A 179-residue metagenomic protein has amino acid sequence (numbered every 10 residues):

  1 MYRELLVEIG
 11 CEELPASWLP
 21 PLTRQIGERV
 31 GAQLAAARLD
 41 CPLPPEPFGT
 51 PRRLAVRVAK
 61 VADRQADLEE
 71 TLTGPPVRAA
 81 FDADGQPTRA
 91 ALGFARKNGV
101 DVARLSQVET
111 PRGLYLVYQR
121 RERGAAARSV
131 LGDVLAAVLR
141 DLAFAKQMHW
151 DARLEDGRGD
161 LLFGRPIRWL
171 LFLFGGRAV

Functional and structural regions predicted by a protein language model:
M1-V179: Long, basic N-terminal domains or extensions that often function in RNA/ssDNA interaction or organelle/cellular
